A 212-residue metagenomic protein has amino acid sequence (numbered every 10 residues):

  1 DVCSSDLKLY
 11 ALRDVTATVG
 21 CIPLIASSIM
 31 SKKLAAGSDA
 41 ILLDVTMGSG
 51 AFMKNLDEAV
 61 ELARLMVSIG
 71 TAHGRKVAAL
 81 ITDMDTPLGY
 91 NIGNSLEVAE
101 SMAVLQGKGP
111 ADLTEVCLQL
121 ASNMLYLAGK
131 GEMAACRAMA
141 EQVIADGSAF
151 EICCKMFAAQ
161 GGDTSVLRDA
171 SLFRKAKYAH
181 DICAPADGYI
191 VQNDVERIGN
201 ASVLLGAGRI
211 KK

Functional and structural regions predicted by a protein language model:
V2-S4: Short, small-residue-biased leader/transition segments that mark boundaries at the very start of proteins
D6-R13, D44-T46: Acidic/polar active-site rim loop that often engages polyanionic ligands
T16-S28, K32-A35, D39-K212: Well-ordered secondary-structure scaffolds
